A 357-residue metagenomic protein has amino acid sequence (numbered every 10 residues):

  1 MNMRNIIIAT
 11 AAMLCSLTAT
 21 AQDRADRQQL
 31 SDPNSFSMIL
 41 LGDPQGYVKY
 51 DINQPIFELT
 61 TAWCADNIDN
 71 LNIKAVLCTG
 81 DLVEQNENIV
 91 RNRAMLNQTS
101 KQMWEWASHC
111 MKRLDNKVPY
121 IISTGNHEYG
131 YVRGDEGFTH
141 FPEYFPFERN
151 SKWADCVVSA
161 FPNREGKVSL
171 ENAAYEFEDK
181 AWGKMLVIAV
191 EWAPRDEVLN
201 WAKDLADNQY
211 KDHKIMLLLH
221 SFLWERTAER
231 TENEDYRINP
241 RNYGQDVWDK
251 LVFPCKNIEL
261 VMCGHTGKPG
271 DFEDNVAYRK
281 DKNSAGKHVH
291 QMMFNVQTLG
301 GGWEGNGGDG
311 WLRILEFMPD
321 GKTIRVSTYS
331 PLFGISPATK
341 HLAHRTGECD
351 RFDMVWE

Functional and structural regions predicted by a protein language model:
N2-A9: Sec-dependent signal peptide recognition, specifically the positively charged N-region followed immediately by
A11-T20: Hydrophobic h-region of N-terminal signal peptides that target proteins for export in Gram-negative bacteria
Q22-T99: N-terminal active-site segment of His-dependent metallophosphoesterases
S35-V48, G183-A193, L218, H290-N295 (+1 more regions): Active-site-proximal beta-strand elements of phosphoester/diester hydrolases
D43, G80-D81, G125-N126, H220 (+1 more regions): Active-site glycine-centered loops adjacent to acidic/histidine catalytic or metal-binding residues that shape
A65-A75, N116, K167-E176, A181-K280: His/acidic metal-ligating clusters that form di-metal
N88-N200, Y210, P254, E273-M293 (+2 more regions): Extended active-site neighborhood of metal-dependent phosphoesterases/phosphodiesterases
D179, P269-E357: Binuclear metal-dependent phosphoesterase catalytic core
